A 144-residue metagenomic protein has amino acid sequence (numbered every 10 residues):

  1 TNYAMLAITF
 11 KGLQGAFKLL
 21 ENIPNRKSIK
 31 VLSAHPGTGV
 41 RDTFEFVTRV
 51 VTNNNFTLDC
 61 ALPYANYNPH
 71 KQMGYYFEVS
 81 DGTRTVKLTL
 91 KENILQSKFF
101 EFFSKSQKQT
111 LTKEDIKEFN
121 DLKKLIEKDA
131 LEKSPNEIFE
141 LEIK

Functional and structural regions predicted by a protein language model:
T1-N2, L6-K144: Non-transmembrane, aqueous-exposed alpha-helical and coiled segments at domain scale
